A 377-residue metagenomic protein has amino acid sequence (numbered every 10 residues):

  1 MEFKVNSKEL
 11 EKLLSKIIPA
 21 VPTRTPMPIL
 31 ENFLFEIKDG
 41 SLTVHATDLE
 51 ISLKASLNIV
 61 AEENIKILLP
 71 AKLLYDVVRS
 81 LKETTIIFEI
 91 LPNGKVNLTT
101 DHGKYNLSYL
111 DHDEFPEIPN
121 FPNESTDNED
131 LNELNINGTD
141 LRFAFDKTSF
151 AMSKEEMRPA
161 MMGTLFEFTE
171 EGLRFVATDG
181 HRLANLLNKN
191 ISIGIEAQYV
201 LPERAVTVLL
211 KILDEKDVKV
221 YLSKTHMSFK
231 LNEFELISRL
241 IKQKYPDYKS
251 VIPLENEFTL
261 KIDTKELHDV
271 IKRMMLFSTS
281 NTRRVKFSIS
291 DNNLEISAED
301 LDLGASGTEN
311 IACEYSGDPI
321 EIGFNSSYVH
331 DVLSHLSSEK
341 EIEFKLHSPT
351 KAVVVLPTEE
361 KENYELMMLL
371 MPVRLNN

Functional and structural regions predicted by a protein language model:
M1-N377: Structural preference for solvent-exposed beta-strand-turn elements and adjacent flexible terminal/loop segments within
